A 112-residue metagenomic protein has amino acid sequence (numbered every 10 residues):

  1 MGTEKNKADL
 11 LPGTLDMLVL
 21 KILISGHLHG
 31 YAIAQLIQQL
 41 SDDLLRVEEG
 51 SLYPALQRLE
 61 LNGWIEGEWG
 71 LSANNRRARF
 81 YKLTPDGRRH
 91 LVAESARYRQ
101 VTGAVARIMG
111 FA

Functional and structural regions predicted by a protein language model:
M1-G13, E94: Intrinsically disordered, low-complexity serine/threonine- and proline-rich regulatory segments
A8-S51: N-terminal helix-turn-helix DNA-binding core of bacterial DNA-binding proteins
L52-L59: Basic amphipathic alpha-helical segments that dock to polyanions
E60-R76, K82: Beta-hairpin "wing" of winged helix-turn-helix
N74-S95: Basic, amphipathic "hinge/linker" alpha-helix immediately C-terminal to the N-terminal HTH DNA-binding motif
R88-A112: Amphipathic alpha-helical dimerization/coiled-coil segments that flank or bridge DNA-binding/regulatory modules
